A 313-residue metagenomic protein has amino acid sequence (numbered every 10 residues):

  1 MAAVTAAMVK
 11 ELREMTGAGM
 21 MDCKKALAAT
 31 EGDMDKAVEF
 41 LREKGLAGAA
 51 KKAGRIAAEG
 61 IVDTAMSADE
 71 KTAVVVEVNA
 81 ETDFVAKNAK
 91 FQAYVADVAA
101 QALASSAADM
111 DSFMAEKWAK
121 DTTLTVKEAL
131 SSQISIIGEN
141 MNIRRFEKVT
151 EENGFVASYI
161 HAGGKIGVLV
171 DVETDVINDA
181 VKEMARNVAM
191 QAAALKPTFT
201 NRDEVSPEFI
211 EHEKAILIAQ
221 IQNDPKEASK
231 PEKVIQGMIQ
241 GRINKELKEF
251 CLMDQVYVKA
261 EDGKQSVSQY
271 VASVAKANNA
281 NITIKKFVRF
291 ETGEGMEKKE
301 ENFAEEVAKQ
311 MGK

Functional and structural regions predicted by a protein language model:
A2-K313: N-terminal assembly/interaction segments in proteins that build large macromolecular machines
